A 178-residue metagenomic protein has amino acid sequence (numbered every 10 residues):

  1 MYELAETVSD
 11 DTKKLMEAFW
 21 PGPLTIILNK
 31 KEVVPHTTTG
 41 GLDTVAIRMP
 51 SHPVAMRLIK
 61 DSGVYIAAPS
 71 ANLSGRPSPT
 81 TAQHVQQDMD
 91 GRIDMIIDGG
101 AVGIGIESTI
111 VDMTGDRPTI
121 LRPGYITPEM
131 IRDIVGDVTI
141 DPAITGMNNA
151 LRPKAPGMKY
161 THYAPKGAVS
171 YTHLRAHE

Functional and structural regions predicted by a protein language model:
M1-R175: Active-site-adjacent structural elements in enzyme catalytic cores
E178: Acidic-residue sensor for enzyme active/binding pockets
